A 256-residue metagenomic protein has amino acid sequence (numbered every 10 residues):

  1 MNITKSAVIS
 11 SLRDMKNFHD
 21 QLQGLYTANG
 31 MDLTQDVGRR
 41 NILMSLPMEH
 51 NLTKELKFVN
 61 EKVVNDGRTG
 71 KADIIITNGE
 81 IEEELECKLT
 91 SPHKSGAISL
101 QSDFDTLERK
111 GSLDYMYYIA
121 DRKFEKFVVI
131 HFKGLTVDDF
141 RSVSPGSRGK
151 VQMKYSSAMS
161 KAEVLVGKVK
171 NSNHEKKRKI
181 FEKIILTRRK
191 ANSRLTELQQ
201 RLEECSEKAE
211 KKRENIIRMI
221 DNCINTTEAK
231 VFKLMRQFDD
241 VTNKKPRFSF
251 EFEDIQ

Functional and structural regions predicted by a protein language model:
M1-K71, G79, L89-Q256: Nucleic-acid endonuclease domains
I75-E84: Active-site beta-strand-loop-beta-strand hairpin of nuclease catalytic cores that positions key catalytic residues
